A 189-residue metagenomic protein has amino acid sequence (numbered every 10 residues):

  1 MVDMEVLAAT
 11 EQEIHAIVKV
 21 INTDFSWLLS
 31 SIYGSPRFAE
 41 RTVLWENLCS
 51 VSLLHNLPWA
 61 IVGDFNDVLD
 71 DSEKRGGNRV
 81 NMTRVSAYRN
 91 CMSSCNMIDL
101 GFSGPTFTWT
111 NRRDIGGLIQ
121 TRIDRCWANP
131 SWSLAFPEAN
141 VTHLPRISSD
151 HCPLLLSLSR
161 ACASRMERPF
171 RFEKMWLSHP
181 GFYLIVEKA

Functional and structural regions predicted by a protein language model:
M1-A189: A shared catalytic/ligand-binding motif for oxyanion handling
